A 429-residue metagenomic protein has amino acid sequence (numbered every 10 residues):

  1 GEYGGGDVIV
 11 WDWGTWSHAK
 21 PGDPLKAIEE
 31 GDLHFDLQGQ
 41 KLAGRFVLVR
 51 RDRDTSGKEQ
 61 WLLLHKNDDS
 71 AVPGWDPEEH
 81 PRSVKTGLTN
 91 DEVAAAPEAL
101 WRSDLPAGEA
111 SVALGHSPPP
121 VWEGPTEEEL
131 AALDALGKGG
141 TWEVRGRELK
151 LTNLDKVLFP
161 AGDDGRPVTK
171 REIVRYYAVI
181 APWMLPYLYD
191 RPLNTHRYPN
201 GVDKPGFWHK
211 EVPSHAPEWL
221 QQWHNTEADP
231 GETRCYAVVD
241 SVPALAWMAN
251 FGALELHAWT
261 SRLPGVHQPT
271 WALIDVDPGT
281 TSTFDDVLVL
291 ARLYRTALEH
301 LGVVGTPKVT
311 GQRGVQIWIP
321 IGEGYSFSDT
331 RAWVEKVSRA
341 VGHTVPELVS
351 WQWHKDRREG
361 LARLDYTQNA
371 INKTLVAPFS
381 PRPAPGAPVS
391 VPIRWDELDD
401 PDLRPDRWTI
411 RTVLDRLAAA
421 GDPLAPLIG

Functional and structural regions predicted by a protein language model:
G1-D52: Structured, beta-strand-rich domain cores that present glycine/charged loop surfaces used to bind extended ligands
G1-G22, L133-G146, K150, R166 (+8 more regions): SsDNA-processing nucleotidyl-transfer enzymes
G39-K41, D52, N67, D155 (+7 more regions): Short, flexible loop/turn elements at secondary-structure junctions
G57-E59, N67, A71-D76, H80-E98 (+7 more regions): C-terminal accessory nucleic-acid interaction domains of nucleic acid-metabolism proteins
H196-Y198, G305-G311, Q352-D356: Short beta-strand
V309-I319: Short, conserved phosphate-binding/catalytic loop or strand-edge motifs used in phosphoryl-/nucleotidyl-transfer
W318-R331: Catalytic palm subdomain of template-directed nucleic-acid polymerases, centered on the conserved carboxylate motif
